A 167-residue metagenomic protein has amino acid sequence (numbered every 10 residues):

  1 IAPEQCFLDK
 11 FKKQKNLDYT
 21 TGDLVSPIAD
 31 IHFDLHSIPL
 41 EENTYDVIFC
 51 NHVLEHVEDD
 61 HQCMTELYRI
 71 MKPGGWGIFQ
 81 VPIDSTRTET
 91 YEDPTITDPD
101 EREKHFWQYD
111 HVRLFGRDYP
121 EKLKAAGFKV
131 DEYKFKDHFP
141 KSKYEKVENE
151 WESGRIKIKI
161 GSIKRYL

Functional and structural regions predicted by a protein language model:
I1, D30-I31, K141-K146: Short, solvent-exposed polar/charged micro-motifs at secondary-structure junctions
A2-S37: Class I SAM-dependent methyltransferase SAM/SAH-binding core
D9, I38, E121, A125: Surface-exposed charge patches
L24-V25, V53, P82-D84: Histidine- and/or cysteine-centered catalytic micro-motif in compact active-site loops
A29, L40, T86-T88: Conserved protein kinase catalytic core
L35-I48: A short acidic, Gly/Pro-enriched loop at the edge of an enzyme's catalytic core that lines a small-molecule cofactor
V47-E58: A short SAM/SAH-binding and catalytic strip from SAM-dependent methyltransferases
E58-L67, K72, W76-L167: S-adenosyl-L-methionine-dependent methyltransferase catalytic module, highlighting the catalytic core
